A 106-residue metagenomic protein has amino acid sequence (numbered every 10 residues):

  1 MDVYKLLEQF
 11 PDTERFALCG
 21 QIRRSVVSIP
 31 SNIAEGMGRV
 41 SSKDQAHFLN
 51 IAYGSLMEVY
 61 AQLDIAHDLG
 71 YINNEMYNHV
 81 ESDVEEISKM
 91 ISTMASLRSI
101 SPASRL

Functional and structural regions predicted by a protein language model:
M1-L106: Short, C-terminally biased terminal segments at protein or domain edges
